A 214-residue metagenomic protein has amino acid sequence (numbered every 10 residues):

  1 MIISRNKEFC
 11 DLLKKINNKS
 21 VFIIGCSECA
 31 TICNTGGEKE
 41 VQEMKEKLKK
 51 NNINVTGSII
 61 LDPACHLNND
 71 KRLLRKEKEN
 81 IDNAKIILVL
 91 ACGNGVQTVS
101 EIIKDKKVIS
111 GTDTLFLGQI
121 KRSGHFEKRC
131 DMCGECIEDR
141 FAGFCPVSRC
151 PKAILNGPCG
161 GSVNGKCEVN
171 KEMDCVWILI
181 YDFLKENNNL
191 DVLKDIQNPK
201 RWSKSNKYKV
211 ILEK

Functional and structural regions predicted by a protein language model:
M1-D62, R75-I87, E101-K214: Iron-sulfur (Fe-S) cluster-binding modules
P63-L67: ATP-dependent adenylate-handling ligase core
N68-K76: Charged, often glycine-rich, active-site loop that binds/positions anionic groups
V89-G93: N-terminal glycine-rich "phosphate-gripper" loop used for MgATP/nucleotide binding and carboxylate activation
G95-T98: Short, well-ordered alpha-helical microsegments
